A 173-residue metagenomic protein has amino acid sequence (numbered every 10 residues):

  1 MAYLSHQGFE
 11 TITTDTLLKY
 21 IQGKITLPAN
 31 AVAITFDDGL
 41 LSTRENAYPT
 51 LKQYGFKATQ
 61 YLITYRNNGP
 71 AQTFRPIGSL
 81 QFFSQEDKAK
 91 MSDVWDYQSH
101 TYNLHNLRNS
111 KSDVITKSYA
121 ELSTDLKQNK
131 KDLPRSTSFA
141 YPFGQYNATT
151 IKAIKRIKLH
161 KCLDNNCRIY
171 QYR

Functional and structural regions predicted by a protein language model:
M1-S5, D38-L41, L80-D87: Aromatic- and glycine-enriched glycan-recognition loops and surfaces that form the carbohydrate-binding subsites
M1-V32: N-terminal pre-catalytic segment of deacetylase/amide-hydrolase enzymes
D15, L62, N165-N166: Beta->alpha turn/N-cap motifs
T16-L17, A33-L41, N46, T50-F56: Substrate-binding cleft of extracellular glycoside hydrolase catalytic domains
N30-V32, K52-N147, Y170: Metal-dependent polysaccharide deacetylase catalytic core of the NodB/CE4 family, i.e., the active-site-bearing domain
K117-E121, A148-N165: Short, electropositive alpha-helical surface patch
